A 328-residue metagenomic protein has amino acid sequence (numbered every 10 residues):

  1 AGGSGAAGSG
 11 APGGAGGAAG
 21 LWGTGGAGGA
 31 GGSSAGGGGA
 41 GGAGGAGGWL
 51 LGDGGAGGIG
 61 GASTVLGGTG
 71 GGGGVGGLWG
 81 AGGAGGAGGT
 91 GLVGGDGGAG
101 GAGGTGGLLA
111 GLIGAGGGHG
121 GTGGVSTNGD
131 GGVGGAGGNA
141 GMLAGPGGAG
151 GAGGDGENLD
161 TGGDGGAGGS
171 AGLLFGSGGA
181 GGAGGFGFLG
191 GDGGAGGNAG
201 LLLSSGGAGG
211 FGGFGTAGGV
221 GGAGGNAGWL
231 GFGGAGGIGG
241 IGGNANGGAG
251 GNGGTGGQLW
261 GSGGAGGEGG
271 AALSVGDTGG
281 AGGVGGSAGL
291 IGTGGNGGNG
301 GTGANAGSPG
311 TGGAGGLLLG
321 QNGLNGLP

Functional and structural regions predicted by a protein language model:
A1-P328: Long, compositionally biased tandem-repeat segments
